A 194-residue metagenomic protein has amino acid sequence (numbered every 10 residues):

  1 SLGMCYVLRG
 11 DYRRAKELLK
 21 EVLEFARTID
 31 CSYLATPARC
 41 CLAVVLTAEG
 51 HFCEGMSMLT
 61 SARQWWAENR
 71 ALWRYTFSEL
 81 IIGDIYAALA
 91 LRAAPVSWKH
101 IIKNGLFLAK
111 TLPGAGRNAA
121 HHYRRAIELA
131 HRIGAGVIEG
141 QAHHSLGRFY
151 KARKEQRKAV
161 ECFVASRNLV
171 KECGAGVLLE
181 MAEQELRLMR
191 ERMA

Functional and structural regions predicted by a protein language model:
S1-A194: Helix-coil-helix junctions within alpha-helical repeat/solenoid scaffolds
